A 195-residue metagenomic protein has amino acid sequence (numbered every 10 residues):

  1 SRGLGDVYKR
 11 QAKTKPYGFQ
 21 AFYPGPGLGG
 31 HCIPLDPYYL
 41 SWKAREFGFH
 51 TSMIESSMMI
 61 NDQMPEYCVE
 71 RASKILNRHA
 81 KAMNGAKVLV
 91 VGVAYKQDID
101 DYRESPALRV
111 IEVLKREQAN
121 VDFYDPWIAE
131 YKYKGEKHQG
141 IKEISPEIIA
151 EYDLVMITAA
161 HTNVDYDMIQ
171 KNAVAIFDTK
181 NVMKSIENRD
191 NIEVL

Functional and structural regions predicted by a protein language model:
S1-G5: Positively charged, low-complexity/disordered segments
D6-L195: Structural/interface elements that position substrates and couple domains in central-metabolism enzymes
